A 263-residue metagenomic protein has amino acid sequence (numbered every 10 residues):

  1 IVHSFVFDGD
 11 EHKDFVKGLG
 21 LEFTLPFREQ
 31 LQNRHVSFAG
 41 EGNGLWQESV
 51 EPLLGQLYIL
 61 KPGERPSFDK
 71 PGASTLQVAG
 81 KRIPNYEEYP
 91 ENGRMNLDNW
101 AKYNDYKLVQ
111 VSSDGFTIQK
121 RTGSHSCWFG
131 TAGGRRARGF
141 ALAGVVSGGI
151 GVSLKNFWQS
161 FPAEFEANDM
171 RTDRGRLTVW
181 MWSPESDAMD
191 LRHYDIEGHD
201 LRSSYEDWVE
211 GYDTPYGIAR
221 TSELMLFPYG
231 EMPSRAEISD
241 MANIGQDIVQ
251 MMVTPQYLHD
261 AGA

Functional and structural regions predicted by a protein language model:
I1-D260: Beta-strand/loop-rich accessory regions of lumenal/periplasmic or secreted enzymes, predominantly carbohydrate-active
